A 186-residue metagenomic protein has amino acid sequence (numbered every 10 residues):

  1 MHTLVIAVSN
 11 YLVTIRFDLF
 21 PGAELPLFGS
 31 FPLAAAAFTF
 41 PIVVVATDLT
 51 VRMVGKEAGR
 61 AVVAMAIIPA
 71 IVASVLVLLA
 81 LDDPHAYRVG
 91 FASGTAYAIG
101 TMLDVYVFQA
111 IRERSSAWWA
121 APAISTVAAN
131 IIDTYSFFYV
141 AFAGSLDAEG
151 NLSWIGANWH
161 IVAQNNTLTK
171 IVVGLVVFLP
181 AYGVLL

Functional and structural regions predicted by a protein language model:
M1-R60: Hydrophobic transmembrane alpha-helices
M1-T3, A7-Y11, I15, A70-S74 (+2 more regions): Short helix-perturbing small/polar motifs within transmembrane alpha-helices
H2, A120, F138, A143 (+1 more regions): Alpha-helical transmembrane segments and their cytosolic interface
T3-I6, V44, A66-A70, N130: Residue-level recognition of pore/gate-forming positions within transmembrane alpha-helices of multi-pass
T14-F28, A80-H85, L146-N158: Membrane-interface helix termini and inter-helical loops of multi-pass transporters
E57-I68, A117-A121: Cytoplasmic-side transmembrane-helix entry/capping segments in multi-pass membrane proteins
I67, G94, A98, P122-I131 (+1 more regions): Transmembrane helix-bundle signature of multi-pass membrane transporters/permeases
L76-V77, A129-S145: Hydrophobic alpha-helical transmembrane segments in multi-pass integral membrane proteins
